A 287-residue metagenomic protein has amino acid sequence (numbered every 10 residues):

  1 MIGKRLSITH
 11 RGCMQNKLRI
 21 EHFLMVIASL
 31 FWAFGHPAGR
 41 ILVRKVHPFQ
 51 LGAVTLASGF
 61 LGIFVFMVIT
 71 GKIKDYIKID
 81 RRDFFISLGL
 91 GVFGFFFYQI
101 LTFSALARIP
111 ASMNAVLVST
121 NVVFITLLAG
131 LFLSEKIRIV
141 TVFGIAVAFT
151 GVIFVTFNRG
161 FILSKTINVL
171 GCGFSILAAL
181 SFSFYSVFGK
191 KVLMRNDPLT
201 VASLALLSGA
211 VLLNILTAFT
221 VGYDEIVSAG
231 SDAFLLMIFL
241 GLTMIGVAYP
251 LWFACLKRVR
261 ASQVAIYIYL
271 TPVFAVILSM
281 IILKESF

Functional and structural regions predicted by a protein language model:
I2-L56, K165-K191, V211-I215: Glycine-/small-residue-enriched transmembrane alpha-helix faces in small-molecule transporters and effluxers
G3, I63, L128, I137-R159 (+4 more regions): Hydrophobic transmembrane alpha-helices of multi-pass small-molecule transport proteins
I20-L30, D75-L101, V169-A178, V227-V247 (+1 more regions): Loop-to-transmembrane-helix transition segments
I27-S29, G52-V54, Q99, M113-T120 (+2 more regions): Helix-helix packing/entry segments at the starts of transmembrane helices
G35-H36, F64, T70-V118, F154 (+1 more regions): Specific transmembrane alpha-helical segments of multi-pass solute transporters/efflux pumps, especially DMT/EamA
P37-P48, K74-I77, S104-A107, T156-N168 (+3 more regions): Membrane-interface helix termini and inter-helical loops of multi-pass transporters
K45-F97, F124, L128, L180-Y185 (+3 more regions): Transmembrane alpha-helices of multi-pass small-molecule transport proteins
I77-F85, A115-V118, L131-F154, K165-G171 (+5 more regions): Loop-to-transmembrane alpha-helix entry segments
